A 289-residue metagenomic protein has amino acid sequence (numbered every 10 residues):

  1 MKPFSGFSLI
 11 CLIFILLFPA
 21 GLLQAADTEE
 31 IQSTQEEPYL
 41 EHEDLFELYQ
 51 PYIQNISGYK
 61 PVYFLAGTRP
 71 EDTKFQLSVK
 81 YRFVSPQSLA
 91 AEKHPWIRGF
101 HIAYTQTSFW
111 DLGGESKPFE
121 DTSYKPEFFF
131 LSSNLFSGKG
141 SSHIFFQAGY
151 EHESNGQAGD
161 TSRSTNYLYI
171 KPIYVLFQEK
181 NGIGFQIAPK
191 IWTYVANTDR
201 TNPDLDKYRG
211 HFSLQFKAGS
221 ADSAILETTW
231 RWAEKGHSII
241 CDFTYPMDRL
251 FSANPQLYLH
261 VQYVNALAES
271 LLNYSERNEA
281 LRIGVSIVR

Functional and structural regions predicted by a protein language model:
M1-E41: Cleavable N-terminal export/targeting peptides
F4, D242, Y274-E276: Composition- and surface-driven signal marking solvent-exposed, interaction-prone regions in large proteins
S8-C11, K74, H211: Short beta-strand-initiation
A25-P86, F128, S286-R289: Short glycine/proline- and aromatic-enriched beta-strand/turn motifs that initiate or cap beta-hairpins
D27, Y49-G58, P86, A90-A224 (+3 more regions): Outer-membrane pore/translocation modules
I225-L257: Glycine/small-residue-rich hydrophobic helix-like segments
P246, L250, V264-S270, V288: Hydrophobic alpha-helical segments
E276-R289: Outer-membrane beta-barrel "beta-signal"
